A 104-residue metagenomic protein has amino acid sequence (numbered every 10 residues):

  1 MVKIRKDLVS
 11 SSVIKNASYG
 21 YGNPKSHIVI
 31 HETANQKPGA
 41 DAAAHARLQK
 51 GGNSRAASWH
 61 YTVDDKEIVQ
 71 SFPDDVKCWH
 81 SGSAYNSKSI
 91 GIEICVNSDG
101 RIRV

Functional and structural regions predicted by a protein language model:
M1-S83: N-terminal catalytic cores of peptidoglycan-degrading enzymes
R55, K88-V104: Long, well-ordered alpha-helical scaffolding segments within enzyme catalytic domains, especially pronounced
